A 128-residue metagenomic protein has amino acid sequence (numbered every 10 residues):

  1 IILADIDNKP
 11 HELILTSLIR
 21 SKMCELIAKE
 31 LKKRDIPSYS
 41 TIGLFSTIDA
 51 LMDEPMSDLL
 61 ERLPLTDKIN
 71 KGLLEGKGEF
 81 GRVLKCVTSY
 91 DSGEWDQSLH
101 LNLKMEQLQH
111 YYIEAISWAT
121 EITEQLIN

Functional and structural regions predicted by a protein language model:
I1-N128: Acidic/His-rich, divalent-metal-binding segments that scaffold phosphate/diphosphate chemistry
